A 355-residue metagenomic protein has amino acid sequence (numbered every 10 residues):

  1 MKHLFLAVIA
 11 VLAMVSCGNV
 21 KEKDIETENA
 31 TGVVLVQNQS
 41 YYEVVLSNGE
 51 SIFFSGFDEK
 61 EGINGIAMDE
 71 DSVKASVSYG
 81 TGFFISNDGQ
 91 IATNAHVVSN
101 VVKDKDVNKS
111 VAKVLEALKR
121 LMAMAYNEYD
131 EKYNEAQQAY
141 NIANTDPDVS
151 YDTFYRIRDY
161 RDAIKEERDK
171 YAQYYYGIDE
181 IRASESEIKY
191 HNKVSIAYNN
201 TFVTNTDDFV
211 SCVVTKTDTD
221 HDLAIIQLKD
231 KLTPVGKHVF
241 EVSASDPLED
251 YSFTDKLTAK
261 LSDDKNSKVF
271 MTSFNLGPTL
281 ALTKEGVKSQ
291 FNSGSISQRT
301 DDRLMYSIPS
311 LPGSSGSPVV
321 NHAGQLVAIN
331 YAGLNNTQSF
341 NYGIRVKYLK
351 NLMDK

Functional and structural regions predicted by a protein language model:
M1-L4, G82: Positively charged n-region of N-terminal signal peptides that target proteins for export
I9-C17: Hydrophobic h-region of N-terminal signal peptides that target proteins for export in Gram-negative bacteria
C17-A95, I181, E185-N199, T206-T215 (+1 more regions): N-terminal activation segment of mature serine protease catalytic domains
N19, G89-K103, A136, A143 (+5 more regions): Conserved active-site neighborhood of the chymotrypsin/trypsin-like protease fold
N19-E22, V45, V77, V203-D207 (+4 more regions): Flexible, gly/ser-rich surface segments that form the specificity/activation loops bordering the active-site cleft
V20, S99-I181, V327-K355: C-terminal cap/linker of serine protease catalytic domains
V36, G82, G89, T93 (+8 more regions): Terminal peptide-recognition signature
D222-Q227, R303-P309: Short, solvent-exposed secondary-structure boundary/capping segments
